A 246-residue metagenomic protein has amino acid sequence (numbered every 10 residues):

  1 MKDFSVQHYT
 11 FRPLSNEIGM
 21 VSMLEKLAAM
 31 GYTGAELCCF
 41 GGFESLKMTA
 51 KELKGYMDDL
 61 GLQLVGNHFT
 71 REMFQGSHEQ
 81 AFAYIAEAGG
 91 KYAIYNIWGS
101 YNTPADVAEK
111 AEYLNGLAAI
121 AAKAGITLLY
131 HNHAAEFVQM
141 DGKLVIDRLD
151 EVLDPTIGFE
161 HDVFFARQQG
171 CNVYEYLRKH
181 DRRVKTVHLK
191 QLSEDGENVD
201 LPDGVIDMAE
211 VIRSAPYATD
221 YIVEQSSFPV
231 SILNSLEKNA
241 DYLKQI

Functional and structural regions predicted by a protein language model:
M1-A88: N-terminal pre-domain/capping segments
M1-M30, Y84-G89, M140-H161, A166-I246: Histidine-acidic metal/acid-base catalytic patches
T10-R12, C39-G41, T70-M73, I97-Y101 (+4 more regions): Active-site-proximal loop/turn and secondary-structure-junction residues that shape catalytic pockets, frequently
S22, S45-M48, A105, E109 (+2 more regions): A structural signal for alpha-helical segments
E25, D59, Q63, E72-G158 (+1 more regions): Active-site acidic/histidine proton-transfer and metal-coordination neighborhood in alpha/beta enzyme cores
E36, G66, I94, L129 (+3 more regions): Conserved beta-strand positions in the central sheet of alpha/beta enzyme cores
